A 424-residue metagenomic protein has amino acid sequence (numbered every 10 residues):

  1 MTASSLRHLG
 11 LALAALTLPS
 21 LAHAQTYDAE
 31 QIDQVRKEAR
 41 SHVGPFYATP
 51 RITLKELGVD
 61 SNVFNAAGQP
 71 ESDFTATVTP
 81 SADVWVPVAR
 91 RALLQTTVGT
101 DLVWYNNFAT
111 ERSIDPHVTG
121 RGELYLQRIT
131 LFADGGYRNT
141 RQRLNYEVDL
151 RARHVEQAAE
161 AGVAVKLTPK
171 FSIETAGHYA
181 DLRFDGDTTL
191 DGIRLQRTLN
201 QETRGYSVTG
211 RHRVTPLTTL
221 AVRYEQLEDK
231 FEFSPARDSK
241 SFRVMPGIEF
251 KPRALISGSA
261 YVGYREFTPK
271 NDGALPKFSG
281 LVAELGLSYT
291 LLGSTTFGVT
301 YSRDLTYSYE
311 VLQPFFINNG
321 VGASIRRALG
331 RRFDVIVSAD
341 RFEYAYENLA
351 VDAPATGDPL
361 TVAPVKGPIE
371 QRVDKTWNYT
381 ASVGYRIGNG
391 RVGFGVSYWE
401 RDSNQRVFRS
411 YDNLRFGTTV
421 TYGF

Functional and structural regions predicted by a protein language model:
M1-G10: Bacterial N-terminal signal peptides that target proteins for export
A24-F424: Gram-negative and organellar
